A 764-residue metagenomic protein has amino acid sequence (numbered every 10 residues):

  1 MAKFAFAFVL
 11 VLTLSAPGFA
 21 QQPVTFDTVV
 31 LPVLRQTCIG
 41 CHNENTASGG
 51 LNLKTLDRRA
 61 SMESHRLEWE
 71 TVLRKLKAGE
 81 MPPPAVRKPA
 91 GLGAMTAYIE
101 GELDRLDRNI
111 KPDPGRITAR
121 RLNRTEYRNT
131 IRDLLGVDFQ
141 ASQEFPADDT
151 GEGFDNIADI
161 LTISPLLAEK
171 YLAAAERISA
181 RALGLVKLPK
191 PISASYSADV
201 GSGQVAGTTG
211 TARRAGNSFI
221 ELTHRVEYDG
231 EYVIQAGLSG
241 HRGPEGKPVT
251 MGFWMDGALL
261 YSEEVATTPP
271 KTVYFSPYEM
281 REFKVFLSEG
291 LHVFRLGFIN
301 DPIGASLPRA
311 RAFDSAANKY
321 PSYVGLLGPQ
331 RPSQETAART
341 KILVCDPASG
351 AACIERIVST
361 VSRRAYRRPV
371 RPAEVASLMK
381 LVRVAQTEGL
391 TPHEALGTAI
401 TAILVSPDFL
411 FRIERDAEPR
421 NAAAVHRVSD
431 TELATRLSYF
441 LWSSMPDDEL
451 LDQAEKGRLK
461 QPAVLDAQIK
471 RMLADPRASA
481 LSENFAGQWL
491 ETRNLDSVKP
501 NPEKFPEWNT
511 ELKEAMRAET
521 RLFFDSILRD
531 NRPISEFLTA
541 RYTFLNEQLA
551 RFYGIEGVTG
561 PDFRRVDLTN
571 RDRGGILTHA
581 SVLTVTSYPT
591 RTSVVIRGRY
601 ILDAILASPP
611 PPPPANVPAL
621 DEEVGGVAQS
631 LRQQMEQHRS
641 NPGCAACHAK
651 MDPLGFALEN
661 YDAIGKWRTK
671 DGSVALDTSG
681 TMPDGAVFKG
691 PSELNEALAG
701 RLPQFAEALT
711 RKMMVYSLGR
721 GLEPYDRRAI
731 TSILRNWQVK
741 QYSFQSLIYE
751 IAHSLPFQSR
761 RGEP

Functional and structural regions predicted by a protein language model:
M1-A2: N-terminal secretory signal peptides that target proteins for export/translocation
A5-P17: Bacterial N-terminal signal peptides
G18-A194, G210, G297-D346, V358 (+15 more regions): Aromatic- and Gly/Pro-enriched helix-to-coil junctions and flexible linker segments
A20-T71, A78-P89, L287-S288, A385 (+6 more regions): Sequence context surrounding c-type heme c attachment/ligation sites in exported
Y98, T118, E126, T130 (+11 more regions): Extended surface/linker regions that mediate inter-domain or inter-protein docking in multi-component redox
Q143, R415, L451-D452, D496-E503 (+2 more regions): Short acidic alpha-helical/loop segments enriched in Asp/Glu that coordinate divalent cations
N217-F219, L343-A348, R364-A365, V382-Q386 (+12 more regions): Active-site-adjacent structural elements in folded domains
E374, L378, L396, V405-R412 (+9 more regions): Extended, hydrophobic alpha-helical segments in both membrane/secreted and soluble proteins
